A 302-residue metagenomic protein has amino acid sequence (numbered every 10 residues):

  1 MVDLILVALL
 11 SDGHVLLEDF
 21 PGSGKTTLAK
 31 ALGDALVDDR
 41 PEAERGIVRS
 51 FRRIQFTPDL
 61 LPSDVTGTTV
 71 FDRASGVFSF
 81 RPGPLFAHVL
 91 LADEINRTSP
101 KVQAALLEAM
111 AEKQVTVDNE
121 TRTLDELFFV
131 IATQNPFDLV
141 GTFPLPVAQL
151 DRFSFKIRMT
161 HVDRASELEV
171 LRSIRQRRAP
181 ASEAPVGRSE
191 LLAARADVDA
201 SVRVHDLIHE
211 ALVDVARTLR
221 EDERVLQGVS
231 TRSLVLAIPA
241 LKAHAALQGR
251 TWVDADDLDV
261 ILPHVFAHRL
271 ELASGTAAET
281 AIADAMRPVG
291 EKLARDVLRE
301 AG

Functional and structural regions predicted by a protein language model:
L4-V7, F71-L91: Conserved alpha-helical scaffold flanking the Walker A/P-loop in AAA+ ATPase domains
L6-T57: Walker A/P-loop
V15, L90, F128: Conserved beta-strand position immediately N-terminal to the Walker
D19, D93-E94, A105: Walker B catalytic acidic pair
F20, V65, T133: P-loop (Walker A) phosphate-binding loop of NTP-binding proteins
G24-T27, R220-G302: C-terminal engagement/docking regions of AAA+ P-loop ATPases
D39-R40, D72-V77, R97-A105, M110-V186 (+2 more regions): Canonical AAA+ ATPase core
A165-D256, A277: AAA+ P-loop NTPase domains with strong preference for DNA replication initiators and clamp-loader complexes
